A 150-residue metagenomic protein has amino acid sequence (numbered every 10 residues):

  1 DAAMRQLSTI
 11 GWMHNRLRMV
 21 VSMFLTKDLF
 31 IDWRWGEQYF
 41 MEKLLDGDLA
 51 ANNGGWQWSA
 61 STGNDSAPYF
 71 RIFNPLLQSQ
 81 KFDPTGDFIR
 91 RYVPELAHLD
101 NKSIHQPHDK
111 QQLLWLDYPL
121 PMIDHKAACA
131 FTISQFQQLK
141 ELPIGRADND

Functional and structural regions predicted by a protein language model:
D1-D150: C-terminal catalytic domain of photolyase/cryptochrome flavoproteins, centering on the FAD-binding pocket
